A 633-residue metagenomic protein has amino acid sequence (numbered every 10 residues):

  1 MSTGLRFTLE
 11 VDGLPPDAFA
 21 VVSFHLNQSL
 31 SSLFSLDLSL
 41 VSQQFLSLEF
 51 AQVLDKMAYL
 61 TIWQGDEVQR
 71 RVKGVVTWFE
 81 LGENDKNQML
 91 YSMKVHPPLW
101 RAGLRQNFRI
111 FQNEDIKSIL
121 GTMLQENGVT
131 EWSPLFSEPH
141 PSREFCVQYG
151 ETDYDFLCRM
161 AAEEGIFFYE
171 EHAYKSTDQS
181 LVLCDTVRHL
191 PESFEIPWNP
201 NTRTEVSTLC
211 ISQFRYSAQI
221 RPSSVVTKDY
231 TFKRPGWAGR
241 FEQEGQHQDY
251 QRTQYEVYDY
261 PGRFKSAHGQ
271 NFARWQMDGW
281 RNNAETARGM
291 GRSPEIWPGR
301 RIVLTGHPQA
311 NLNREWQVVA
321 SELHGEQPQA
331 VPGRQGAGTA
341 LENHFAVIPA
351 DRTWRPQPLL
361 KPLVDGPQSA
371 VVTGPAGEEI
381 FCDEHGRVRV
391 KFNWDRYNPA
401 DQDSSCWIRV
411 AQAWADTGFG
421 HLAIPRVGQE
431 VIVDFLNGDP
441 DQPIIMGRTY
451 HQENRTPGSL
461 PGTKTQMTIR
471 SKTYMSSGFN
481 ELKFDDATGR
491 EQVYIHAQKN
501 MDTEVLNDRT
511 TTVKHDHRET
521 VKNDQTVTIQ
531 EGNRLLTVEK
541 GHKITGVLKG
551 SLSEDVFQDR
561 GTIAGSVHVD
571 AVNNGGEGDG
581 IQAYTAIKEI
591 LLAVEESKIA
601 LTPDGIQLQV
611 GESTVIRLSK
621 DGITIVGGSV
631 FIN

Functional and structural regions predicted by a protein language model:
M1-R109, E163: Assembly/oligomerization scaffold segments
D37-L48, R281-R292, W414-G420: Short alpha-helix capping/helix-loop boundary micro-motifs
Q52-V53, I296, P425: Short, well-ordered loop/turn sites that connect or cap secondary structure elements
D66-G74, A310-V319, P328, G438-R448: Short, Lys/Arg- and Gly-enriched loop/turn segments at beta-strand edges
E80-V95, T177, H324-L341, I380-H385 (+1 more regions): Short, solvent-exposed secondary-structure boundary/capping segments
D85, E114-S118, T122-E131, E138 (+1 more regions): Extended, domain-scale alpha-helical bundle/helix-rich regions
H96-P98, N113-L135, Y258-N271, P375-D403 (+1 more regions): Glycine-rich, acidic and aromatic/proline-enriched surface loops and short helix-turn segments that act as binding
K175, L183-T186, D365-V610, T614-L618: Structural signature for extended repeat/solenoid scaffolds and their inter-repeat hinge/linker regions, spanning
